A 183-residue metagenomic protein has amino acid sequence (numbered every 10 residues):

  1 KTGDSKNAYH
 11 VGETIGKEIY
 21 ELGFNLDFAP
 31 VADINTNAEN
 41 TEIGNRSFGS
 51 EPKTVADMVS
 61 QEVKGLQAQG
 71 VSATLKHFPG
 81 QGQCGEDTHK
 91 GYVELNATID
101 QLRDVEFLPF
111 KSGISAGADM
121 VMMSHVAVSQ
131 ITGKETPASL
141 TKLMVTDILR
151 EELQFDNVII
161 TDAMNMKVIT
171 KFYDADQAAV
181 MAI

Functional and structural regions predicted by a protein language model:
K1, I19, E62: Hydrophobic/aromatic pocket-lining and membrane-interface residues
K1, N37-F48, D87-V93: Surface-exposed, active-site-proximal loop segments in enzymatic domains
T2-K17, P52-D57, D100-R103: Glycine-rich anion/phosphate-binding loops
G12-F28: Acidic-leg catalytic submotif of subtilisin-like serine proteases
K17-E21, I34-A38, Q81-E86: Short, well-ordered, mixed-charge alpha-helical segments that flank or form enzyme active sites
N25-N35, L75-Q81: Short glycine-enriched loops at secondary-structure junctions
S50-I183: Second-shell residues forming the walls of enzyme active-site clefts
